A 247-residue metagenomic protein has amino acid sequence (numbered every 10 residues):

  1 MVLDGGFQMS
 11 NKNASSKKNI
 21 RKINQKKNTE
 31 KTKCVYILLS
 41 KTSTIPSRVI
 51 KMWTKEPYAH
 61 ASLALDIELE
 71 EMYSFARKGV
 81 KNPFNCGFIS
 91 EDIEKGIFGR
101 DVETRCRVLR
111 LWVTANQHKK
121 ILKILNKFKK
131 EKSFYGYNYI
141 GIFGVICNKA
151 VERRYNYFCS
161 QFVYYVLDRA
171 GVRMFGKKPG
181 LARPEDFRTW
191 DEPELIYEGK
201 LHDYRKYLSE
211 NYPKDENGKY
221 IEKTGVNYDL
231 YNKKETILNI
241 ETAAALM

Functional and structural regions predicted by a protein language model:
V2-M247: Cysteine-nucleophile amide-bond enzymes
